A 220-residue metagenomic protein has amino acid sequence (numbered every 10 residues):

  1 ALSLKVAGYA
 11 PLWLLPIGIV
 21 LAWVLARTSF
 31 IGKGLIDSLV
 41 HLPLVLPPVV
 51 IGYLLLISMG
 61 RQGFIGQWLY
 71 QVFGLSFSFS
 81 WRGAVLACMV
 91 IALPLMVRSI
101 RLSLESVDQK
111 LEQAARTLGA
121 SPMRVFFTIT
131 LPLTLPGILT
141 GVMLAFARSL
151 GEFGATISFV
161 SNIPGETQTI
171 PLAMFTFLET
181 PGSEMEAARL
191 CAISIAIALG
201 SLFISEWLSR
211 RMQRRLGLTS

Functional and structural regions predicted by a protein language model:
A1-P11, V24-K33, G74, T176-M185: Periplasmic/extracellular loop-to-transmembrane helix junction in inner-membrane transport proteins
Y9-V40, Y53-L55, S103-E105, K110 (+3 more regions): Transmembrane-helix boundary motif in ABC transporter permease subunits
T28-I36, F64-I65, S80, K110 (+3 more regions): Membrane-helix interface segments
G52-M89, F159-P164: Membrane-interfacial helix termini and adjacent extracytoplasmic/periplasmic loops of multi-pass transporters
G60-R61, I138-T176: Non-cytoplasmic
V97-I100, L104, D108, P122-A155: Transmembrane alpha-helices
R98-E112, R116-T117, M185-S220: C-terminal transmembrane helix and the adjacent membrane-cytosol boundary/short C-terminal tail of inner/organellar
I157-W207: Interhelical loop and adjacent transmembrane-helix boundary motif in polytopic membrane transport permeases
